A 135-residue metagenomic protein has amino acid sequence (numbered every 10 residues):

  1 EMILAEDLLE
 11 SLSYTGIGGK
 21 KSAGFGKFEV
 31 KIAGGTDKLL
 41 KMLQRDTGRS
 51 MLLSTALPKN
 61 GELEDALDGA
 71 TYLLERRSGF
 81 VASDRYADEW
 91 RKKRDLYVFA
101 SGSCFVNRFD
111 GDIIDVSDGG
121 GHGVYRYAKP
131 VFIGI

Functional and structural regions predicted by a protein language model:
E1-I135: Basic, Gly/Ser/Thr-rich N-terminal segments that form RNA-phosphate-binding interfaces in CRISPR RAMP
